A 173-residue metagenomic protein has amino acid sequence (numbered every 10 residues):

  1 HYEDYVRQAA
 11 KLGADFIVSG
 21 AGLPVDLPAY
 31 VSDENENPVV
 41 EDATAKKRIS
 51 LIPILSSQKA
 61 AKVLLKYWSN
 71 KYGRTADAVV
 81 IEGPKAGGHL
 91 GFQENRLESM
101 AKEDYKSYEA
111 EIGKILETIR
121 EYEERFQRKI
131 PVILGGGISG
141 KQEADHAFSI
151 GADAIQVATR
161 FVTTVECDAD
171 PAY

Functional and structural regions predicted by a protein language model:
H1-F126: Active-site entrance/lid segments in N-terminal catalytic domains of soluble metabolic enzymes
S19, G135-G136: Residues that cap or flank secondary-structure elements
L23-P24, I138-G140: Gly/Ser/Thr-rich loops at beta-strand to alpha-helix junctions that form or flank small-molecule/cofactor-binding
A86-I133, S139-Y173: Conserved active-site-proximal phosphate/metal-binding subdomains
